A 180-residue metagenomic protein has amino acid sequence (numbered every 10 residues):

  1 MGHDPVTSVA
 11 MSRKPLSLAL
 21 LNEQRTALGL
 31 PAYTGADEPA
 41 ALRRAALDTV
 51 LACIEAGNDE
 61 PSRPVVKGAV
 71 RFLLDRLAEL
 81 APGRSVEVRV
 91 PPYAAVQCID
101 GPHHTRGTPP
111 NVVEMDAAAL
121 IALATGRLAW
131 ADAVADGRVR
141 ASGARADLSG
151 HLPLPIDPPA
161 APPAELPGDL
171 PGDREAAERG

Functional and structural regions predicted by a protein language model:
G2-G180: Feature captures hydrophobic
